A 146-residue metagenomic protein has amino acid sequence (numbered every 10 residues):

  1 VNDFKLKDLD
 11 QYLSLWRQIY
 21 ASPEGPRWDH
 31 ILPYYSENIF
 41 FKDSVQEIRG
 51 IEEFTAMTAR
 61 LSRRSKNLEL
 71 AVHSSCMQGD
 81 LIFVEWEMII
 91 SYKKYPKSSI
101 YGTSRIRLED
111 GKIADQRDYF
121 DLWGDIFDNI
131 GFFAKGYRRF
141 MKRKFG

Functional and structural regions predicted by a protein language model:
V1-P33, R143-G146: Short, low-complexity N-terminal intrinsically disordered segments enriched in polar/charged residues
F4-D8, G50, Y137: Residue-level preference for long, well-ordered alpha-helices that form the structural scaffold of enzyme catalytic
W16, Y35, T58, W86-M88: Hydrophobic alpha-helical core bundles mediating ligand binding, dimerization, or RNAP-core interactions
R27-D80: A solvent-exposed, acidic/Ser-Thr-rich amphipathic alpha-helical stretch
R63-E69, C76-G146: A beta-strand edge to alpha-helix "cap/lid" segment located at domain peripheries
